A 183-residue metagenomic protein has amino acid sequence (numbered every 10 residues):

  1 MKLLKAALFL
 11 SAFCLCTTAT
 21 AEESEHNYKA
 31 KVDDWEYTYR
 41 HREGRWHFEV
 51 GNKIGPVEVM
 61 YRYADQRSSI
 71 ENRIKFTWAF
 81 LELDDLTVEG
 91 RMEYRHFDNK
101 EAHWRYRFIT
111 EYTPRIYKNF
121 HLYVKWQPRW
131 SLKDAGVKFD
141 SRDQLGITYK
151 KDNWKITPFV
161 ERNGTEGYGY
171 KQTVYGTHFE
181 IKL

Functional and structural regions predicted by a protein language model:
M1-E23: Cleavable N-terminal export/targeting peptides
L4-A7, T77, D152: Residue-level detector of intrinsically disordered/flexible regions characterized by low predicted structural confidence
A6-F9, E49, K53, G146: Short amphipathic alpha-helical "recognition" segments used for binding
A19-P56: Short glycine/proline- and aromatic-enriched beta-strand/turn motifs that initiate or cap beta-hairpins
A19-T20, W78-F80: Secretory-pathway extracellular proteins and peptide precursors enriched for disulfide-bonded cysteines
E36, R42, A79-L183: Outer-membrane beta-barrel transmembrane domain signature
E43-A79: Hydrophobic/aromatic-rich structural module bridging two neighboring secondary-structure elements via a short loop
